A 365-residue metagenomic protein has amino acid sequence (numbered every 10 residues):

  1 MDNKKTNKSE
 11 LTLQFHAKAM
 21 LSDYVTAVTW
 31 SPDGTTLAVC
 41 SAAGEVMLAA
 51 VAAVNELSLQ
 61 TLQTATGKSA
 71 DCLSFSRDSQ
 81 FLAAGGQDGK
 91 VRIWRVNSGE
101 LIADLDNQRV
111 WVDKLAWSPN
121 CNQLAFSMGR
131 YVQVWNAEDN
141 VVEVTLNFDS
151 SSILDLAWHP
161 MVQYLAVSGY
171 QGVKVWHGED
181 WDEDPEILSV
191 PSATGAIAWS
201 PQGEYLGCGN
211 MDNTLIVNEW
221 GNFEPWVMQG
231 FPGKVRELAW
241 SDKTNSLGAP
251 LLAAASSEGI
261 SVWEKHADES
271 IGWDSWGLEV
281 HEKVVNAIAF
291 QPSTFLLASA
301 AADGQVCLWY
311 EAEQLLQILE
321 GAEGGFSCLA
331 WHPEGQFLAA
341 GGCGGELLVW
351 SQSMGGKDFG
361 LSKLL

Functional and structural regions predicted by a protein language model:
D2-D23, L57: A short helix->beta-strand "capping" segment at the edge of beta-propeller domains
Q14-K18, L57-Q63, E100-L105, V141-L146 (+4 more regions): A short beta-strand motif characteristic of beta-propeller blades
K18-V25, L62-A70, D106-V112, N147-I153 (+5 more regions): WD40/WD-repeat beta-propeller blade N-cap
P32-D33, R77-D78, P119-N120, P160-M161 (+4 more regions): Residue-level detector of Asp-centered blade-edge/turn motifs that repeat once per structural unit in beta-propeller
A43-M47, D88-R92, V110, R130-Q133 (+8 more regions): Short coil/turn segments within WD40 beta-propeller repeats
V51-V54, V96-G99, A137-N140, G178-W181 (+4 more regions): Short loop/turn segments that connect beta-strands within beta-propeller blades
